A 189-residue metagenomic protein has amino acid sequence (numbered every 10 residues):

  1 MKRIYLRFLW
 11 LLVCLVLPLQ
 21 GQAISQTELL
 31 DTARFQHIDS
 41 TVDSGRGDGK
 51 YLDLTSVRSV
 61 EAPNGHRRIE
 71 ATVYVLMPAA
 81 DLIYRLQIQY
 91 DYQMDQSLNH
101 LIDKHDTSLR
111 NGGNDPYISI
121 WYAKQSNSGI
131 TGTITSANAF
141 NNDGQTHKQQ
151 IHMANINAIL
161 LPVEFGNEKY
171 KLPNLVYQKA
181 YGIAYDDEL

Functional and structural regions predicted by a protein language model:
M1-L9: Bacterial N-terminal signal peptides that target proteins for export
L9-P18: Bacterial N-terminal signal peptides
A23-Q87, D91-L189: N-terminal secretory-pathway/extracellular module detecting exported/lumenal segments and adjacent signal-anchor/first
